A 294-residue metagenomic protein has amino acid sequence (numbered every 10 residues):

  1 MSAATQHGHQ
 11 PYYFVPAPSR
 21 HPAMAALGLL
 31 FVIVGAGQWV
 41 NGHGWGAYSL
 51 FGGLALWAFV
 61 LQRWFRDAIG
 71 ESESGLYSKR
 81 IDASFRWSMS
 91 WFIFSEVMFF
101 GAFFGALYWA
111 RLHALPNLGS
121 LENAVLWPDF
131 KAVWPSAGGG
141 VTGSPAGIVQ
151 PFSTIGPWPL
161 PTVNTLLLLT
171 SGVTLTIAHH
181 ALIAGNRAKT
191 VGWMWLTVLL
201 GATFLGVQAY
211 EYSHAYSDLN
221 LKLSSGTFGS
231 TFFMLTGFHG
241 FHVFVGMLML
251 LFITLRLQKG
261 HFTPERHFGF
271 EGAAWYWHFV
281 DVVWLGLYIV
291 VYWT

Functional and structural regions predicted by a protein language model:
M1-T294: ...captures the hydrophobic TM-helix bundle architecture rather than a specific catalytic motif, and can also fire on
